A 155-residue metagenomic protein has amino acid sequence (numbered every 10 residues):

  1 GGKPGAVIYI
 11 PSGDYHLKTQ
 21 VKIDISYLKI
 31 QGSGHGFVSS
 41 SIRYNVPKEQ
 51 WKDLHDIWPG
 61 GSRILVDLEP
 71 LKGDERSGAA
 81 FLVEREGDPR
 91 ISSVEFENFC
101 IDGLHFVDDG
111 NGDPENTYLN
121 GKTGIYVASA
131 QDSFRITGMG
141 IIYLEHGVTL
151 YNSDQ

Functional and structural regions predicted by a protein language model:
G2-K29, S33-L54, R63: N-terminal extracellular ligand-recognition/capping segment immediately after the signal peptide
Y9, L28, D74, T117-N120 (+1 more regions): Compositionally biased, low-complexity repeat tracts
P11, K18, D24, Q31-S33 (+8 more regions): Feature marks extracellular polysaccharide-active and adherence modules
K18, I23, K29-Q31, V38 (+6 more regions): Residues in flexible loops and secondary-structure boundaries
T19, A79-G87, G124-Y126: A generic local secondary-structure boundary/capping motif
H35, S39-G78, E97-T123: Acidic/polar low-complexity surface segments
G87-Q155: Right-handed parallel beta-helix
